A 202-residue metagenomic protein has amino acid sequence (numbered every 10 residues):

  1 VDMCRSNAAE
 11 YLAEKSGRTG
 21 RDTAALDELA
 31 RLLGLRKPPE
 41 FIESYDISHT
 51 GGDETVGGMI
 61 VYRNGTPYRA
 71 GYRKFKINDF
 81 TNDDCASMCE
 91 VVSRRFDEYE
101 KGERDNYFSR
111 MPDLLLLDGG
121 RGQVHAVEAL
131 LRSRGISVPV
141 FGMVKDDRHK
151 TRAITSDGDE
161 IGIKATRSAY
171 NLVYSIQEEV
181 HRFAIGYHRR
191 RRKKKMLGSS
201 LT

Functional and structural regions predicted by a protein language model:
V1-T202: Acidic, glycine-enriched active-site microenvironments
